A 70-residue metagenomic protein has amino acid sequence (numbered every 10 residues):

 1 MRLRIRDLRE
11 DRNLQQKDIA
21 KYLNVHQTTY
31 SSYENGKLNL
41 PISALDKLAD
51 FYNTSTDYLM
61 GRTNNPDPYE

Functional and structural regions predicted by a protein language model:
M1-D11: A short, Lys/Arg-rich alpha-helix, primarily the initiator
R4, Q15, P41-A44, S55: Residues that mark the N-terminal boundary/hinge immediately upstream of a DNA-recognition element
E10, K21, D50: Alpha-helical residues within the helix-turn-helix
D11, M60-E70: Short, charged recognition helix plus adjacent turn of helix-turn-helix-like nucleic-acid-binding domains
L14-S32: Short alpha-helical DNA-recognition segment
N24, S43-Y58: DNA major-groove recognition helix of helix-turn-helix/homeodomain DNA-binding modules
E34, Y52, M60-T63: DNA major-groove recognition helix of helix-turn-helix
